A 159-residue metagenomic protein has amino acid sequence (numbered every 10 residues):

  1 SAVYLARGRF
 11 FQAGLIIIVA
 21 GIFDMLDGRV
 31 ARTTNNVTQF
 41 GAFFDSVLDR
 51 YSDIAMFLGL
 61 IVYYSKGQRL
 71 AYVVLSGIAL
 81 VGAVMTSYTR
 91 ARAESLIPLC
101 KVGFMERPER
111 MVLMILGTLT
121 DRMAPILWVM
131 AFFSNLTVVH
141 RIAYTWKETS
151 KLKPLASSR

Functional and structural regions predicted by a protein language model:
S1-F40, L70-V81, M123-F133: Membrane-embedded alpha-helical segments that form the functional core of polytopic membrane enzymes, especially those
R7-F11, N35-G41, Y88-I97, K153: Short juxtamembrane and helix-loop transition motifs at transmembrane-helix boundaries in membrane proteins
V47-R159: A feature for the membrane-embedded catalytic helix bundles of lipid/isoprenoid biosynthetic enzymes
